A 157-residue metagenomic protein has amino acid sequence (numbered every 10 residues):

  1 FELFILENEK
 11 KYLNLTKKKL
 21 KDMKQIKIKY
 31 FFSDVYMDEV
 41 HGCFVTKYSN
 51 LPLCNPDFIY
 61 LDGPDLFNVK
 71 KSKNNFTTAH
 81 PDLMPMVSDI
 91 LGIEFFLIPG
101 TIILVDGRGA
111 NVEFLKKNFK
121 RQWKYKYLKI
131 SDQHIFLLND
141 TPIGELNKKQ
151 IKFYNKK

Functional and structural regions predicted by a protein language model:
F1, M23-K24, L97: A structural signal for short coil/turn segments at secondary-structure junctions
F1-E7: Conserved SAM-binding motif I beta-strand of class I
E7-Y12, G107-A110: Short beta-alpha junction loops
E9-N55: S-adenosyl-L-methionine
F31-Y36, D65-K157: C-terminal substrate-binding/active-site "lid" region of AdoMet-derived donor-dependent transferases
S49-G63, N68: Short SAM/SAH-binding signature in class I
